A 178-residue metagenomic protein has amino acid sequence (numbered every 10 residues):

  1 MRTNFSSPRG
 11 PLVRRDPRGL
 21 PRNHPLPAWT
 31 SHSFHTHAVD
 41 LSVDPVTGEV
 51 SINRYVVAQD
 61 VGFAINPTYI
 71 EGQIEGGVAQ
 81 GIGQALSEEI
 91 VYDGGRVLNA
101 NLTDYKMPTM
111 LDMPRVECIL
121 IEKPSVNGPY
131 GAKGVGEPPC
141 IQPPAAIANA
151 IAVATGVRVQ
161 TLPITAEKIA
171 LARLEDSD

Functional and structural regions predicted by a protein language model:
M1-D178: C-terminal catalytic domains of large/alpha subunits in multi-subunit enzymes
